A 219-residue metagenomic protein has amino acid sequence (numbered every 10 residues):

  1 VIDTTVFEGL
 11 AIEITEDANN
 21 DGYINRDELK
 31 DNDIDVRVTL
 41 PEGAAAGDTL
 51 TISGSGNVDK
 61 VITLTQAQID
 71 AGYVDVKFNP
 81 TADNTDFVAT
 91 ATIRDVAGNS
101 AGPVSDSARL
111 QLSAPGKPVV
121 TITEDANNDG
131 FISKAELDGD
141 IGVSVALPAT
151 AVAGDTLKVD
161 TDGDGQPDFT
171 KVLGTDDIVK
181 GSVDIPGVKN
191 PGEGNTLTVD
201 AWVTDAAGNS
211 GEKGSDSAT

Functional and structural regions predicted by a protein language model:
V1-T15, D95, S105-T123, D205 (+1 more regions): Flexible, low-complexity linkers/stalks enriched in Thr/Pro that connect modular domains
A18-I24, E28, N32, G56-K60 (+2 more regions): Acidic, glycine-anchored loop motifs typical of Ca2+
N32-V36, G139-V143: Structural beta-strand segments of beta-rich domains
T39-G43, A146-T150: Acidic, Ser/Thr
T49-S53, T156-D160: Beta-strand signatures of extracellular beta-sandwich domains
K60, G72-V76, V179-V183: Short strand-edge motifs at loop-to-beta-strand transitions and within beta-strands of extracellular beta-rich domains
V76-D86, I185-T196: Surface-exposed, short loops/turns at beta-strand junctions within beta-sandwich domains
A89-A91, V199-A201: Hydrophobic/tyrosine-rich beta-strand signature of extracellular beta-sandwich/beta-rich modules, prominently
